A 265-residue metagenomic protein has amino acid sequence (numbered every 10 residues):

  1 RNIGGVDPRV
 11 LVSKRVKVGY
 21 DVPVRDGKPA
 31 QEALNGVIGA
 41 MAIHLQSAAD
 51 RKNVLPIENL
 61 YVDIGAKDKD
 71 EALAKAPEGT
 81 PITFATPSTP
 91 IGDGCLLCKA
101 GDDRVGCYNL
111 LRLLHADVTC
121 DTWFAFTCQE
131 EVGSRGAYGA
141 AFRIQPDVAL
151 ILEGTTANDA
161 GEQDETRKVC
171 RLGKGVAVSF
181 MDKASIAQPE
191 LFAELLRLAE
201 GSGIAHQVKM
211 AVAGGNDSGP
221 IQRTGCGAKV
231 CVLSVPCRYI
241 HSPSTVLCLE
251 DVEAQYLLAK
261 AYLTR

Functional and structural regions predicted by a protein language model:
R1-R265: N-terminal hydrophobic/helix-forming segments and targeting peptides
